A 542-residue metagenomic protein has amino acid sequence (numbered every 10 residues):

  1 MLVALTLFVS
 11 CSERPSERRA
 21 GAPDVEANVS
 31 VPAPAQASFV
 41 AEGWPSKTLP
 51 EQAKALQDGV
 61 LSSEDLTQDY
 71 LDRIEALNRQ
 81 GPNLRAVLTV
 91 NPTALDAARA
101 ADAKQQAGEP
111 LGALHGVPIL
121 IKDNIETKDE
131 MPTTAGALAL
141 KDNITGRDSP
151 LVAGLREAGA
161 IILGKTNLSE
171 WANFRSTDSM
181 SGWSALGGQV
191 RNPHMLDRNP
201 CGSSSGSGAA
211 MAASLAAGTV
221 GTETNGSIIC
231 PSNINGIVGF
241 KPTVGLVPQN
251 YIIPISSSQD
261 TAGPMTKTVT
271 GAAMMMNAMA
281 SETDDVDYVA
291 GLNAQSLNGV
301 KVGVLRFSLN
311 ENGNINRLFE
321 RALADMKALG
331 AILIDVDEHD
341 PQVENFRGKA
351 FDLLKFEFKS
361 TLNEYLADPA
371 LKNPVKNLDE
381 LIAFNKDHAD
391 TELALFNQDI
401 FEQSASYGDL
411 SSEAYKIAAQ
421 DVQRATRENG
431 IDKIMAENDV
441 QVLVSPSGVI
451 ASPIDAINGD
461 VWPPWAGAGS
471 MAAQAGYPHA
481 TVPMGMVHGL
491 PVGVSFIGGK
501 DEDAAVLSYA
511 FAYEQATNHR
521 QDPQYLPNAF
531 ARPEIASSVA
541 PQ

Functional and structural regions predicted by a protein language model:
L2-A97, A103-Q106, E320-A331, A383 (+1 more regions): An N-terminal boundary/leader segment
P34, V40, H115-A135, S296-G303 (+3 more regions): Short helix-loop capping/hinge segments that flank enzyme active sites or metal/cofactor-binding pockets
P45, L49, A76-G81, A113-G154 (+2 more regions): Enzymes and membrane/adaptor proteins characterized by extended Gly/Ser/Thr/Asp/Glu-rich, aromatic-dotted
G59, G116, K122, E157 (+3 more regions): Glycine-rich, small-residue loops and helix-cap segments that act as flexible hinges at active-site edges
T67, R99, S149, N314-E338 (+3 more regions): Acyltransferase
A101-P118, G271, N293-V304: Immediate post-signal peptide segment of exported/extracytoplasmic ligand-binding proteins
R147-M276, Q474-M486, L490-S495: Short glycine/serine-rich loop segments
V238-A322, L329, D340-V343, D387 (+1 more regions): A short helix-breaking turn/cap at a secondary-structure junction
